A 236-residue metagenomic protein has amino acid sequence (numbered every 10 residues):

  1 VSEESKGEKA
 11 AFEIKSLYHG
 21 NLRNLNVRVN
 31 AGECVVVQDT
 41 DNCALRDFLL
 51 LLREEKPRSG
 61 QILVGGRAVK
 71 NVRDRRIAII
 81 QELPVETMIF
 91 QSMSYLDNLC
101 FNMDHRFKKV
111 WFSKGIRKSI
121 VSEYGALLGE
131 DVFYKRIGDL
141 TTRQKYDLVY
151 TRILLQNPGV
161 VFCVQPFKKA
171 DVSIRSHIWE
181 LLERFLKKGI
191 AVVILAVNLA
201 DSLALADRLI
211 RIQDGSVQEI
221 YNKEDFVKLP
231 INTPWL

Functional and structural regions predicted by a protein language model:
I14-A31, G60: Conserved beta-strand
N30-C34, D39-F107: ABC ATPase nucleotide-binding domain signature region
E82-G159: ABC-family P-loop ATPase nucleotide-binding domains
V164-K168, S173: Walker B catalytic motif
R175-K188: Helical segment within the ABC ATPase nucleotide-binding domain
G189-L195: Conserved H-loop
S202-A204: A short, surface-exposed alpha-helical micro-motif characterized by mixed small hydrophobic and charged/polar residues
S216-L236: Conserved beta-strand-loop-alpha-helix hinge in the C-terminal portion of ABC ATPase nucleotide-binding domains
